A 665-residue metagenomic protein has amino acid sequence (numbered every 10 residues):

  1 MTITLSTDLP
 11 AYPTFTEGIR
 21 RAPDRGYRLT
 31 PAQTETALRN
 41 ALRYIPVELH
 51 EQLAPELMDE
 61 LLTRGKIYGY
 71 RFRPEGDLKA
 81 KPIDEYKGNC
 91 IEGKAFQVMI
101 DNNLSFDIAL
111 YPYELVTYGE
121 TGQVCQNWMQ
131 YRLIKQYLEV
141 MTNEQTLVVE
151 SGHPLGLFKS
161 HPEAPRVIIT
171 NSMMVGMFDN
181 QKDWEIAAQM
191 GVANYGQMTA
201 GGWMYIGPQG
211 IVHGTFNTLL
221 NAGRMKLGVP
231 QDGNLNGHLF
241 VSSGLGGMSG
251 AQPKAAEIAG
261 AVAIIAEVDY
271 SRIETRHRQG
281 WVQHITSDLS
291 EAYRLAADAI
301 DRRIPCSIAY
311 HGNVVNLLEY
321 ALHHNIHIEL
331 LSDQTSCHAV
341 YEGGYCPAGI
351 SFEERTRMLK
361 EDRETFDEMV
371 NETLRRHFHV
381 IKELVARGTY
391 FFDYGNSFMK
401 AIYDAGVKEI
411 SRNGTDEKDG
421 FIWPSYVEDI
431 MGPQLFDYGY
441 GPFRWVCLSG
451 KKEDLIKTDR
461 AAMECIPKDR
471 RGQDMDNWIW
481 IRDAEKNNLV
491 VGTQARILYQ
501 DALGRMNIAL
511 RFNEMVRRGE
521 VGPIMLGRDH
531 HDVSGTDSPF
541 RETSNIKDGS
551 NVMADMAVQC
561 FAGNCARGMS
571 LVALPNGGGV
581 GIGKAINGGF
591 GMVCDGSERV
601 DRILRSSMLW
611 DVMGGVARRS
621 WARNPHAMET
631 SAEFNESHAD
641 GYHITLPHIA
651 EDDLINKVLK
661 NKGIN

Functional and structural regions predicted by a protein language model:
M1-G214, L220, R224-L227, Q231 (+5 more regions): N-terminal ligand-binding/catalytic initiation module
D101-Y113, I186, V192-T199, N217 (+9 more regions): Catalytic cofactor-binding cores of redox enzymes
V140-Q145, G260-A261, H327-L330, E383-Y390 (+3 more regions): Structural alpha-beta junctions
T146-S151, I169-T170, S242, I265-A266 (+5 more regions): General beta-strand structural signal in soluble alpha/beta enzymes
Q197-L220, R224, N236-L239, L245-R303 (+7 more regions): Catalytic or ion-translocation cores adjacent to nucleophile or general acid/base/metal-coordination motifs in diverse
E257-A259, L322-H327, V407-S411, V516 (+2 more regions): Short, solvent-exposed amphipathic alpha-helical segments in soluble enzyme and RNA/protein-processing domains
S290-I508: Core active-site phosphate/anionic-ligand binding loop and the adjoining beta-turn-alpha structural block in enzyme
L295-I304, A309-H324, I328, H626-N665: C-terminal domain-closing interface element
